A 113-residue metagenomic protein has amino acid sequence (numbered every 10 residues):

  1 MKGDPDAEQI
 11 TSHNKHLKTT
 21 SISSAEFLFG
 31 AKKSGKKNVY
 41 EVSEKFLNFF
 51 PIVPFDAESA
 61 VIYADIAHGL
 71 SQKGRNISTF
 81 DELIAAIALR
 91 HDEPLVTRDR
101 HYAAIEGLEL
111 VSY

Functional and structural regions predicted by a protein language model:
M1-K2, A25-L28, A103, V111: Nucleotide phosphate-binding site architecture
M1-T19, F29-K45: Short, well-structured N-terminal submotif of metal-dependent ribonuclease cores
K2-P5, K32, H68, A88 (+1 more regions): A generic structural signal for secondary-structure junctions that act as hinges or helix/strand caps at the edges
I52-V96: Active-site neighborhoods of divalent-metal-dependent phosphate/nucleic-acid chemistry enzymes
A85-Y113: Acidic, PIN/NYN-like endoribonuclease modules and their adjacent C-terminal/linker elements
